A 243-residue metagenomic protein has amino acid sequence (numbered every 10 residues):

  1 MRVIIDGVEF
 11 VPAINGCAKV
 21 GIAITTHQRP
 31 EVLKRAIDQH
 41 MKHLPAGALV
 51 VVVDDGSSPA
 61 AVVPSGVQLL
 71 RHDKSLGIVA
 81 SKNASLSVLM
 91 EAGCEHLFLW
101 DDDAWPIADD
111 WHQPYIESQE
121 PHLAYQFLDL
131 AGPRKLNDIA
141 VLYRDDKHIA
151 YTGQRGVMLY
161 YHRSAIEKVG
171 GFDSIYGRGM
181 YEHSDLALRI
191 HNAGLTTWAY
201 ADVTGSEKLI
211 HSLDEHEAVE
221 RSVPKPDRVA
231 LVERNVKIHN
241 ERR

Functional and structural regions predicted by a protein language model:
M1-Q39: N-proximal low-complexity "stem/linker" segments adjacent to membrane-targeting elements
D38-G47: Short, acidic, metal-binding catalytic loop of nucleotide-sugar glycosyltransferases
G47-S57, L70-H72: Short beta-strand/loop segment that forms part of the nucleotide-sugar
V52-V62, A104-W105: A conserved acidic beta->alpha catalytic loop
D73-L89: Glycine-rich, basic loop-to-helix element that forms the pyrophosphate-binding segment of sugar-nucleotide handling
C94-W105: Short beta-strand-to-loop acidic/aromatic patch adjacent to the donor-nucleotide binding site
I107-S174: Conserved catalytic core of nucleotide-sugar-dependent glycosyltransferases
I175-R243: C-terminal catalytic/acceptor-binding lobe
